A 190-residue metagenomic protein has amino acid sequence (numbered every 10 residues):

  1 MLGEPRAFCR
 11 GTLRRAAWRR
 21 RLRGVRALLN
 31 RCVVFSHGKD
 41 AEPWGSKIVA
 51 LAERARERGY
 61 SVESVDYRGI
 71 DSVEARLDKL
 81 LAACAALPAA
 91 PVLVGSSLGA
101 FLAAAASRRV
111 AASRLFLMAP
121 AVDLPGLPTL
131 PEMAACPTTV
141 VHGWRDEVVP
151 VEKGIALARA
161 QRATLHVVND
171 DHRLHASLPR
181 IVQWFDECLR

Functional and structural regions predicted by a protein language model:
L28-G69: Short, surface-exposed "cap/lid" segments of acyl-processing enzymes
K39, W144-D146, V168-D171: Acidic beta-to-alpha connecting loop that harbors the catalytic carboxylate
W44, E147-K153: Conserved alpha/beta-hydrolase "acid-adjacent" motif
V94-A103: Gly/Ala-rich beta-loop-alpha elbow adjacent to hydrolase catalytic centers
A111-D123: A conserved short beta-strand
A134, V140-H142, D146: Short beta-strand/loop motif that positions the catalytic acidic residue of the alpha/beta-hydrolase fold
R159-R173: Catalytic histidine neighborhood in serine/cysteine hydrolases with alpha/beta-hydrolase-type architecture
H175-C188: Post-His helix in hydrolase/transferase enzymes
